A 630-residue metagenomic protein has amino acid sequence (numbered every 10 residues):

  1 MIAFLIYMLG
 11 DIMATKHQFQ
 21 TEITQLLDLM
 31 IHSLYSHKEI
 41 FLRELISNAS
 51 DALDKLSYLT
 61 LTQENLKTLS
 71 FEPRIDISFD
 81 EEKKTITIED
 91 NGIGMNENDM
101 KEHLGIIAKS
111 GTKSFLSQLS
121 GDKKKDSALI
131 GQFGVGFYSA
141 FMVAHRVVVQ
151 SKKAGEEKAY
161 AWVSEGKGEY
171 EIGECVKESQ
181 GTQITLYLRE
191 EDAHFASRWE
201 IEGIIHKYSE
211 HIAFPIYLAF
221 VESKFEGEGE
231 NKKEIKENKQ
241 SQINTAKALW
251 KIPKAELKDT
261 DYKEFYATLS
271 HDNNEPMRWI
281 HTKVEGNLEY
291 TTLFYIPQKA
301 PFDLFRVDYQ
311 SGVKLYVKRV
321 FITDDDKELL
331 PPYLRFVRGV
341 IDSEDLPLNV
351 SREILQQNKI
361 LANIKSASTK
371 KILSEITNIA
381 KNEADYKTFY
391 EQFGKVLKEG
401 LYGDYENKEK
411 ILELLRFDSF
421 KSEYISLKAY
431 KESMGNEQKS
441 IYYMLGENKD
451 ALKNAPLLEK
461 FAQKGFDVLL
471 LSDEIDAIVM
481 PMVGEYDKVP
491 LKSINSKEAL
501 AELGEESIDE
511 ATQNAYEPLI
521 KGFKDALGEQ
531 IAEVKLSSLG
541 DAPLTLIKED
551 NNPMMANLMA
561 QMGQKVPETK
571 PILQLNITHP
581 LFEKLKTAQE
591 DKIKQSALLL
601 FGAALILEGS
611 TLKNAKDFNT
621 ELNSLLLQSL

Functional and structural regions predicted by a protein language model:
M1-M8, I475, M482: N-terminal leader/targeting segments
I2, M13, T245-K247: Residue-level detector of intrinsically disordered, flexible termini and proteolytic processing junctions
F4-E190, H194-F195, G203, E210: GHKL (Bergerat-fold) ATPase N-terminal catalytic module, capturing the glycine-rich phosphate-binding loop and acidic
L129, V147-E169, R189-A193, W199-L630: GHKL/Bergerat-fold ATPase module in large chromosome/replication-associated machines
